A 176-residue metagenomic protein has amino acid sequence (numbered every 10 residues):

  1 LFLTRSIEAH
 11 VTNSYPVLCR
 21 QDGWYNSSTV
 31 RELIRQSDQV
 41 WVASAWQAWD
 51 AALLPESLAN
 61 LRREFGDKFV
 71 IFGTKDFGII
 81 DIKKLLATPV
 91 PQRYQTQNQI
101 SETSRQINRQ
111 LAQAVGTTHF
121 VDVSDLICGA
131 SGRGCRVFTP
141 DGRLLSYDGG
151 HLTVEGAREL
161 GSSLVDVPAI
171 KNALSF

Functional and structural regions predicted by a protein language model:
L1-F176: Extracellular glycan-modifying ectodomains
